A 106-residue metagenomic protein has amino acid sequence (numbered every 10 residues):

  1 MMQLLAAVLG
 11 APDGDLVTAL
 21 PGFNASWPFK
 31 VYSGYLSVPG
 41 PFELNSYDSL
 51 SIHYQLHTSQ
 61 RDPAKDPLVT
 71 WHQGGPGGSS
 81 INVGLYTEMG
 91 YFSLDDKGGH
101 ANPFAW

Functional and structural regions predicted by a protein language model:
M1-M2, M89: Detector for methionine-enriched segments
M2-L68: Catalytic-loop region of hydrolases
S49-W106: N-terminal cap/lid subdomain of alpha/beta-hydrolase-fold enzymes
